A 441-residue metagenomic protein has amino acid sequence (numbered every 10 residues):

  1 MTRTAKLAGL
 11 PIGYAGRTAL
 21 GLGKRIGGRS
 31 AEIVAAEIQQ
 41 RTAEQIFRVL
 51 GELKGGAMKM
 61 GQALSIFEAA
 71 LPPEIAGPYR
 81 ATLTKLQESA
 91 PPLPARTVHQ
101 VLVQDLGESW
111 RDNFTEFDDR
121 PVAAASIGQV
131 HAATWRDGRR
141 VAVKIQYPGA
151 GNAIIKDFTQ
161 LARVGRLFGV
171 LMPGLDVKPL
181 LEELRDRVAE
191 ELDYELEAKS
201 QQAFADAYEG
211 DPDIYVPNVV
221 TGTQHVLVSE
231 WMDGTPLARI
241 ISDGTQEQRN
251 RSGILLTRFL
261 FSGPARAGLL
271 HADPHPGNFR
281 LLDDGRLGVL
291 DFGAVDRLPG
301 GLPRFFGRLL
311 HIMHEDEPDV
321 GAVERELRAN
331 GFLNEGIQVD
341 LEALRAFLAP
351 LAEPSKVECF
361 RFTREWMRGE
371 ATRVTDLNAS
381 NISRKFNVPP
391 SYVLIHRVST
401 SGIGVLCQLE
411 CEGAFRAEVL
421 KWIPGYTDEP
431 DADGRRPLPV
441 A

Functional and structural regions predicted by a protein language model:
M1-F261, G268, L282-G288, F292-R304 (+1 more regions): Broad phosphate/nucleotide-binding scaffolds in NTP-utilizing and phosphate-metabolizing enzymes
L269-P276: Catalytic-loop of the protein kinase fold
G277-L281: Hydrophobic residue at the +6 position relative to the catalytic HRD Asp in the kinase catalytic loop
